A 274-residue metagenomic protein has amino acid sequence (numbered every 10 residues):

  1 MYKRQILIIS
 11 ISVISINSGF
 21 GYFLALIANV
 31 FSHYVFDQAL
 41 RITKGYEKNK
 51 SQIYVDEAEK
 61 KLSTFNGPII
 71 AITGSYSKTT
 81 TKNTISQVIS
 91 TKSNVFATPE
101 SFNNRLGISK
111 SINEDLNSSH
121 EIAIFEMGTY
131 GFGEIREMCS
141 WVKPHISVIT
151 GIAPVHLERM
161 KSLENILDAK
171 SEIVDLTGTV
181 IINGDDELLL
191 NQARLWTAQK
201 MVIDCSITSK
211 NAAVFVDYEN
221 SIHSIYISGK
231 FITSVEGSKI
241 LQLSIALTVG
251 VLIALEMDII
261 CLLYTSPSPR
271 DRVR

Functional and structural regions predicted by a protein language model:
M1-Q5, Y264-V273: Conserved small/polar residues in nucleotide/adenosyl-binding loops
I8-Q199: Phosphate-binding loop of NTP-binding sites
I149-S266, R270: Acidic, Mg2+-coordinating active-site environments of NTP-dependent enzymes
